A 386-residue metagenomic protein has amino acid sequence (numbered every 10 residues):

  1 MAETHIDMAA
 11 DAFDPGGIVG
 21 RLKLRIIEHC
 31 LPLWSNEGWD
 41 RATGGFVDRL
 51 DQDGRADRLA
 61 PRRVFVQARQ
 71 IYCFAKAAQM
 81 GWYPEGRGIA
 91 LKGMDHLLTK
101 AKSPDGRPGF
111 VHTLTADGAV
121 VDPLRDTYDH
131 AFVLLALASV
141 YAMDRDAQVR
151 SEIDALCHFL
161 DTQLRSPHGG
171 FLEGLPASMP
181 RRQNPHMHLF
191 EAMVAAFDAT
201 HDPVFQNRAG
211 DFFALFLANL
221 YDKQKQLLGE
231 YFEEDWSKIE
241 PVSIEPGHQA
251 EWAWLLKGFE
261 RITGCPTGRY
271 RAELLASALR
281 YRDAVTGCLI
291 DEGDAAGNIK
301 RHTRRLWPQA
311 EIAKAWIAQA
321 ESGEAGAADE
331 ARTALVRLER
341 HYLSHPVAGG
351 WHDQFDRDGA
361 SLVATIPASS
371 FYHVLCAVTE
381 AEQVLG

Functional and structural regions predicted by a protein language model:
M1-G386: Glycan-recognition and catalytic cores of secretory/periplasmic carbohydrate-active enzymes
